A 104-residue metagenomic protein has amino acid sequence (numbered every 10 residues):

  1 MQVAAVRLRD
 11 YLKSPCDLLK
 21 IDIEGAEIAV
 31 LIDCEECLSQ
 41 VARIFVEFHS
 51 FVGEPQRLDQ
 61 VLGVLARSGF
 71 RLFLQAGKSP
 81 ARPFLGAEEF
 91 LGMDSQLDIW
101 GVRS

Functional and structural regions predicted by a protein language model:
M1-Q40, F51-R57, V64: Short internal loop-to-helix segment that lines adenine-nucleotide cofactor pockets
Y11, L18, S50-S104: Rossmann-like AdoMet/SAM-dependent catalytic core
S39-A42, F73: A short, local hydrophobic-aromatic micro-motif
I44-E47: Short internal beta-strands
